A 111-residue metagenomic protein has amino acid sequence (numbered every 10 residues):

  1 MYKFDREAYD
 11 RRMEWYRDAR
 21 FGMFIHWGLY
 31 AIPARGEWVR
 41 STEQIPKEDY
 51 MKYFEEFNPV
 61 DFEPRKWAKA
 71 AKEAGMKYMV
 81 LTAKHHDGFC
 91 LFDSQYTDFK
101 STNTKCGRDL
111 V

Functional and structural regions predicted by a protein language model:
M1-V111: Mature catalytic domains of secreted/periplasmic carbohydrate-active enzymes
